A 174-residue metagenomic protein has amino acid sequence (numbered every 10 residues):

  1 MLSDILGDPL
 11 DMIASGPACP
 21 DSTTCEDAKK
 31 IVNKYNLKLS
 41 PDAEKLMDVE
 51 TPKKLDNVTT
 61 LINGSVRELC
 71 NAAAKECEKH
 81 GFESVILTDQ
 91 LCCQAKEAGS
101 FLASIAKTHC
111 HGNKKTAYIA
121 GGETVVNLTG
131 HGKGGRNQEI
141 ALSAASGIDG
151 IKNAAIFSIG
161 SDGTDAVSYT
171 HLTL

Functional and structural regions predicted by a protein language model:
M1-P9, A18-P20: Glycine-rich, mobile lid/loop segments that gate access to catalytic sites or pores
L10-S15, T23-C25, T129-G132, A166-Y169: Short acidic, glycine/serine/threonine-rich loops at helix termini
D11-M12, T59-T60, E83-V85, K115-I119 (+1 more regions): Structural motif
P20-F101, C110: Accessory alpha-helical/coil subdomains and C-terminal extensions that flank or cap enzyme catalytic cores
D21-Y35, H131-I156: Gly/Ser/Thr-rich active-site loops/lids in small-molecule metabolic enzymes that frequently grip phosphoryl groups
T124-V126, I159-D165: Acidic, glycine-rich active-site loops and adjacent beta-strand->loop/helix elements that engage anionic groups
T170-L174: Conserved small/polar residues in nucleotide/adenosyl-binding loops
